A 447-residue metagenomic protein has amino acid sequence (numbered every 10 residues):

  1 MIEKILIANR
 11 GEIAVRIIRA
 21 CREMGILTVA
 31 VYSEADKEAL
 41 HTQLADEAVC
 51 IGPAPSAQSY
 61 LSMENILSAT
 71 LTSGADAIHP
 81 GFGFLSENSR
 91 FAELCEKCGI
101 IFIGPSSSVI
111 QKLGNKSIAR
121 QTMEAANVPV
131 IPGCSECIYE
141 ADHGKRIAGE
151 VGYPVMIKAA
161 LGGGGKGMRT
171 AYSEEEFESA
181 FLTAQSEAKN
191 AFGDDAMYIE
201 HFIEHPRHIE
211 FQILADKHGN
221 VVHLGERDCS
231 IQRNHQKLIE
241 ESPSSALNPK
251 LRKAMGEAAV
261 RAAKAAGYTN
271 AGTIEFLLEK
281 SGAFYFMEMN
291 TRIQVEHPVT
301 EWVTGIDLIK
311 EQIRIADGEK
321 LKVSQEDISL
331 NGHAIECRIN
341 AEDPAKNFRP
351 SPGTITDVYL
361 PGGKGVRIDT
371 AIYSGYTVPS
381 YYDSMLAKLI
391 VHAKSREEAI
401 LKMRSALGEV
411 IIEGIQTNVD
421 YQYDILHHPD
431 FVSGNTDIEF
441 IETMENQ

Functional and structural regions predicted by a protein language model:
M1-I274, L278-N290, Q294: N-terminal beta-alpha lobe that positions the nucleotide/phosphoryl donor in ATP/NTP-coupled carboxylate activation
P298-Q447: Catalytic cores of soluble metabolic enzymes centered on carboxylation/carboxyl-transfer
